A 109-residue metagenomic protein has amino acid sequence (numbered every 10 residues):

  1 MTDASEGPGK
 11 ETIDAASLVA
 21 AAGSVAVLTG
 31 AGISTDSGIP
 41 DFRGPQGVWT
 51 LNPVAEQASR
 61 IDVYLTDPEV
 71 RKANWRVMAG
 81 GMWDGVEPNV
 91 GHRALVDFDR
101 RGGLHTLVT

Functional and structural regions predicted by a protein language model:
M1-T109: Conserved catalytic core of sirtuin-type NAD+-dependent deacylases
